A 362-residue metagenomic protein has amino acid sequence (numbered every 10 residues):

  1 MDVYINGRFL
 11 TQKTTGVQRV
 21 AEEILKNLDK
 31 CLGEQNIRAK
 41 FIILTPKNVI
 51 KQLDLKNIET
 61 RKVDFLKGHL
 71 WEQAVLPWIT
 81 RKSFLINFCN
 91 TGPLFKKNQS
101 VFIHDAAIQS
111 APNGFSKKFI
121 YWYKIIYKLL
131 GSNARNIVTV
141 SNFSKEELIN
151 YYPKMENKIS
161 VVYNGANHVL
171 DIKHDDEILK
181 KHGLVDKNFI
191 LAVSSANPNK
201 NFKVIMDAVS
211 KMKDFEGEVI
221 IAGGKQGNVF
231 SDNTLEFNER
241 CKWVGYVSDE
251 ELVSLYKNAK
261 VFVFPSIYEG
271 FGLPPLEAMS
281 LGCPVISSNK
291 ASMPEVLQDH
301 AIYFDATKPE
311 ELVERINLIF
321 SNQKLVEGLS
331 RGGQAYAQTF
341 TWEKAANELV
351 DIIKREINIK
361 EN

Functional and structural regions predicted by a protein language model:
M1-N362: Carbohydrate transferase catalytic cores enriched for Leloir-type hexosyltransferases
